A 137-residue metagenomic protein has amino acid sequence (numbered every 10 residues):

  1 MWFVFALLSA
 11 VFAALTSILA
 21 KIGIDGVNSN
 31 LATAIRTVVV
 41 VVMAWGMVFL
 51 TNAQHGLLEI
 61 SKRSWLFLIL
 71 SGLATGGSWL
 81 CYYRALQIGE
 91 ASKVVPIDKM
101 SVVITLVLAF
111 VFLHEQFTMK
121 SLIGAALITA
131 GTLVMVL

Functional and structural regions predicted by a protein language model:
M1-L31: Glycine-/small-residue-enriched transmembrane alpha-helix faces in small-molecule transporters and effluxers
M1-L8, V27, V40-L68, W79-I88 (+1 more regions): Membrane-interface interhelical linkers
V4, L8-V11, I35-V39, L66 (+3 more regions): Hydrophobic residues within alpha-helical transmembrane segments of multi-pass solute transporters/permease subunits
A10, A14, I18, W45 (+3 more regions): Hydrophobic/small/kink-forming positions within alpha-helical transmembrane segments of polytopic membrane proteins
G23, A32, A85, V111-L113 (+1 more regions): Hydrophobic/aromatic residues within transmembrane alpha-helices of multi-pass small-molecule transporters
L31-V38, W79-L80, L86-L106: Helix-helix packing/entry segments at the starts of transmembrane helices
A44, K120-V136: Hydrophobic transmembrane alpha-helices of multi-pass small-molecule transport proteins
V103-L122: C-terminal transmembrane-helix exit sites in multi-pass transporters
